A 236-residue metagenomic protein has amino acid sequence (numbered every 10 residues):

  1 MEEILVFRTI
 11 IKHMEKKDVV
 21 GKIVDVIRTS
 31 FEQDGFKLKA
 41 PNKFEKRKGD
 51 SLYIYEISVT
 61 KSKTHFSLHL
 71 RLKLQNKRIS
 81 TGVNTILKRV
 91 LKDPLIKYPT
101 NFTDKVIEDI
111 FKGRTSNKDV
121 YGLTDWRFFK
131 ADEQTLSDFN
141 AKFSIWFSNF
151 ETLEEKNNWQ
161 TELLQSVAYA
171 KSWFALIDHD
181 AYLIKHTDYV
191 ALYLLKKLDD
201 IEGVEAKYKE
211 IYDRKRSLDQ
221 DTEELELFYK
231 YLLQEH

Functional and structural regions predicted by a protein language model:
M1-H13: N-terminal amphipathic/basic-hydrophobic helices that include classical n-h-c signal peptides and signal-anchor
F7, E15-V20, K46-H236: Intrinsically disordered, low-complexity regulatory regions enriched in serine/threonine/proline and acidic residues
K16-A40: Amphipathic alpha-helical segments
K39, K43-R47: Generic recognition of long tandem-repeat/solenoid scaffolds
